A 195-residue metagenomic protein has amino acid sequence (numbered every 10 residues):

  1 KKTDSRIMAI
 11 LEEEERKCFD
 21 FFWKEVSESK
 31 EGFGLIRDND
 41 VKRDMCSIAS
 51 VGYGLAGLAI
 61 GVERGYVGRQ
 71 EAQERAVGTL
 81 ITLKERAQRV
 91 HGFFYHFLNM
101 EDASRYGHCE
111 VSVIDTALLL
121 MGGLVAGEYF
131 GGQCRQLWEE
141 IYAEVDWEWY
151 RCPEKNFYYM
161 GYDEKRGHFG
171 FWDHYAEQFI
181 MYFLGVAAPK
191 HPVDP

Functional and structural regions predicted by a protein language model:
K1-C46, V90-F93, V186: Low-complexity, Ser/Thr/Pro/Gly-enriched N-terminal "stalk/linker" regions
K2-I10, G52-V67, T82, L118-G132 (+1 more regions): Well-ordered alpha-helical scaffold segments within catalytic/enzyme domains
S5-E12, V41-S47, Y66, Y106-V113 (+1 more regions): Short, charged/polar micro-motifs that form catalytic or ligand-binding hotspots
I7-F22, V67-K84, A126, G132-Y150 (+1 more regions): Extended, well-ordered alpha-helical scaffold segments
R16-D20, A49-G52, A56, E74-V77 (+4 more regions): A structural signal for well-ordered alpha-helical segments within the folded catalytic domains of diverse enzymes
R43-H108: Membrane helical hairpin/interfacial module
G92-A117, G122, Y129-P195: Extended ligand-binding clefts on enzyme/binding-domain cores
